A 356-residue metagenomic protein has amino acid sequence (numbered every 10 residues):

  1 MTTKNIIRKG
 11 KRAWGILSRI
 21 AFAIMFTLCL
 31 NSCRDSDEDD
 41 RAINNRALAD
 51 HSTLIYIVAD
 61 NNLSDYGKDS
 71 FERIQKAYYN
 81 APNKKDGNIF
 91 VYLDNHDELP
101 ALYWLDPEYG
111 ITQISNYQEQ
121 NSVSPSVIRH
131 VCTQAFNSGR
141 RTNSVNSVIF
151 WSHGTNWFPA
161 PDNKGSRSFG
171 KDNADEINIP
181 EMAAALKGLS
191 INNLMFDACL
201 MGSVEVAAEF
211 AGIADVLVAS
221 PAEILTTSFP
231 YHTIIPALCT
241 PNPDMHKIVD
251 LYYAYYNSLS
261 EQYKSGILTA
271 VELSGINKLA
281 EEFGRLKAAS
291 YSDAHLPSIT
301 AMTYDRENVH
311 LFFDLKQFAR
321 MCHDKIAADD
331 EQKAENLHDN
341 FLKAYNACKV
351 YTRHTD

Functional and structural regions predicted by a protein language model:
T2, M25-H51: Bacterial Sec-dependent N-terminal signal peptides
T2-N31: Sec-dependent bacterial lipoprotein signal peptides
E38, S126, T133, N137-S144 (+2 more regions): Terminal, contiguous helix-loop blocks that mediate binding/assembly
R46-G67, Y78, D94-D97, Q118-N121 (+2 more regions): Cell-envelope and extracellular/periplasmic
S52-I57, N88-L93, S147-F150, N192-F196 (+1 more regions): Structural recognition of the beta-strand scaffold that forms the well-ordered cores of secreted hydrolase catalytic
N61-K68, S122-S126, E176, M201: Soluble non-cytosolic domains of exported or imported proteins
Y66, S70-F71, N83-D94: N-terminal carbohydrate-binding/catalytic regions of secreted carbohydrate-active enzymes
G87-N146, F150-S152, W157, S166-K171: Substrate-binding cleft of extracellular glycoside hydrolase catalytic domains
